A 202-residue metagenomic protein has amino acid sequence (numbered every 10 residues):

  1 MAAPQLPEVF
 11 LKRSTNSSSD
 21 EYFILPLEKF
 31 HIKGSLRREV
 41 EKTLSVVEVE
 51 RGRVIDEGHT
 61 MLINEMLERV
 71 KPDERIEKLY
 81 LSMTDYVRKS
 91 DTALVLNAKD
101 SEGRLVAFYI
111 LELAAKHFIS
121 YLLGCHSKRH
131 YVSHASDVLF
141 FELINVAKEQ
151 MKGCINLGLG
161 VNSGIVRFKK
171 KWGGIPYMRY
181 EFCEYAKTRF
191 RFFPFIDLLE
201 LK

Functional and structural regions predicted by a protein language model:
A3-V132: A conserved beta-strand-loop-helix scaffold within acyl/acetyltransferase catalytic domains
P4-S45, L157-K202: Terminal substrate-recognition subdomain of acyl/acetyltransferases
P26-L27, V49-G52, I76-Y80, D137 (+3 more regions): Short, surface-exposed, polar/charged, turn-prone segments marking secondary-structure boundaries
T92-F193: Aromatic (often tryptophan-rich) hydrophobic motifs at membrane interfaces
